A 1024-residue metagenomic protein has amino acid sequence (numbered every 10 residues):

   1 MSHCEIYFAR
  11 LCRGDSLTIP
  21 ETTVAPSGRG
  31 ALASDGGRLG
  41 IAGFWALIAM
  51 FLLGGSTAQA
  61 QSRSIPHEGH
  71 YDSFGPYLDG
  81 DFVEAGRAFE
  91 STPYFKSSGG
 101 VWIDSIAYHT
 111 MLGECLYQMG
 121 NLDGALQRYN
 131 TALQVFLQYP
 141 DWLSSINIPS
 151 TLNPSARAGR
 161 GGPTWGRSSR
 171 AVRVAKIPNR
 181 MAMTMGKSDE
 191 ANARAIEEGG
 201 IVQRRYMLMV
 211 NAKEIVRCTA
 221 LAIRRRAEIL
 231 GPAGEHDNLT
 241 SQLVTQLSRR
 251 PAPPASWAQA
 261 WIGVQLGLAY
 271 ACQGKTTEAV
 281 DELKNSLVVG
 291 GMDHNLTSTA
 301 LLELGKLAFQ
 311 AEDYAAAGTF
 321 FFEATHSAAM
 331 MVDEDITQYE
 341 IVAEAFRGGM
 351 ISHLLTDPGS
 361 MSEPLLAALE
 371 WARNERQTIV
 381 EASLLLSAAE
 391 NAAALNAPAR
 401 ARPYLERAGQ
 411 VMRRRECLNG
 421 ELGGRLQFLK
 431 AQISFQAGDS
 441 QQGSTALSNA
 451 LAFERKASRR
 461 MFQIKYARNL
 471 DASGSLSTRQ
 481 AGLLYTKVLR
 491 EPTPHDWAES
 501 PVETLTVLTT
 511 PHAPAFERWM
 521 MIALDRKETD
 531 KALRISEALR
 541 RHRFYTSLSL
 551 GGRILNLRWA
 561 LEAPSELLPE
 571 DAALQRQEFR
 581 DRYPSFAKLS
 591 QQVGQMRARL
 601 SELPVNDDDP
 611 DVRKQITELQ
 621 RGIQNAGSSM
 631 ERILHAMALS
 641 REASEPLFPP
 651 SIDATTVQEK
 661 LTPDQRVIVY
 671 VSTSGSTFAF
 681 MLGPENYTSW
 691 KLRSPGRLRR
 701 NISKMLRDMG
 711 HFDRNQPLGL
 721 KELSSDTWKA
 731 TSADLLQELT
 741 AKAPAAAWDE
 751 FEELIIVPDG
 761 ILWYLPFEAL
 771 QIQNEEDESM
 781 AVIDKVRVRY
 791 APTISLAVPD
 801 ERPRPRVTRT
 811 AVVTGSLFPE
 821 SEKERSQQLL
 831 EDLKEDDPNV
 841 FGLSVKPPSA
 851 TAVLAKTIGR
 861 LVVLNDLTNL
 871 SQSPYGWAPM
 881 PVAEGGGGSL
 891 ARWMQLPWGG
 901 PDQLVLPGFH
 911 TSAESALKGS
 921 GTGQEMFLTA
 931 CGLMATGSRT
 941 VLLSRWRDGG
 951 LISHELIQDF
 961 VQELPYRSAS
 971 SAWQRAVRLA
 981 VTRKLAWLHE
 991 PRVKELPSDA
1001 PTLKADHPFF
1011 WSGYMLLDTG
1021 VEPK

Functional and structural regions predicted by a protein language model:
H67, A107, W261, T299-L301 (+8 more regions): Residue register of alpha-helical TPR repeats
F74, A107, M111-E114, L268 (+6 more regions): Residue-level recognition of tetratricopeptide repeat
S91-F95, L133-V135, P140-D141, V244-R249 (+7 more regions): Amphipathic alpha-helical segments of tetratricopeptide repeats
S383, R425, S440-A452, R459-M461 (+2 more regions): Amphipathic alpha-helical protein-protein interaction segments
S644-L647, S651-A654, S725-A730, D734-L735 (+2 more regions): Functional beta-strand-loop-alpha-helix junction segments that form "active/interaction loops" within catalytic
Y790-P803, I858-R860, L864-D959: Catalytic cores of nucleophile-dependent amide-cleaving enzymes
H954-K1024: An often Trp-containing, charged/polar helix-loop segment at the C-terminal end of enzyme catalytic cores
